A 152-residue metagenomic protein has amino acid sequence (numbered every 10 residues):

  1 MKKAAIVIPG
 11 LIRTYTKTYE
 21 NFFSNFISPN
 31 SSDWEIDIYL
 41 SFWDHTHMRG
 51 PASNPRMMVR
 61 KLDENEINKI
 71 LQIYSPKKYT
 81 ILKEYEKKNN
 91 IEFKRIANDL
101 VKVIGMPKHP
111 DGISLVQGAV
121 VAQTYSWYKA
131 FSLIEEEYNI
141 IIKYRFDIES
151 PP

Functional and structural regions predicted by a protein language model:
M1-P152: ER/Golgi luminal nucleotide-sugar-dependent glycosyltransferases, focusing on the catalytic module
